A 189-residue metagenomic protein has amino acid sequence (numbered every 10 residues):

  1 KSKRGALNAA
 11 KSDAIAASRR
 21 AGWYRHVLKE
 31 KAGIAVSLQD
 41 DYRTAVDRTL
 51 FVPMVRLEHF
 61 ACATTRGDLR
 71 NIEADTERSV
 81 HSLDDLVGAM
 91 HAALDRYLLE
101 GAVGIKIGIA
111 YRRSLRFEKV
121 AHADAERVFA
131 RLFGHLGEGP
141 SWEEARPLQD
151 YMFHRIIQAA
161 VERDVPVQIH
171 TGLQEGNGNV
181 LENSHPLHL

Functional and structural regions predicted by a protein language model:
K1-A160: Metal-cofactor-binding active-site regions of metalloenzymes
Q149-L189: Long, well-ordered mid-to-C-terminal structural blocks that present hydrophobic/aromatic surfaces
